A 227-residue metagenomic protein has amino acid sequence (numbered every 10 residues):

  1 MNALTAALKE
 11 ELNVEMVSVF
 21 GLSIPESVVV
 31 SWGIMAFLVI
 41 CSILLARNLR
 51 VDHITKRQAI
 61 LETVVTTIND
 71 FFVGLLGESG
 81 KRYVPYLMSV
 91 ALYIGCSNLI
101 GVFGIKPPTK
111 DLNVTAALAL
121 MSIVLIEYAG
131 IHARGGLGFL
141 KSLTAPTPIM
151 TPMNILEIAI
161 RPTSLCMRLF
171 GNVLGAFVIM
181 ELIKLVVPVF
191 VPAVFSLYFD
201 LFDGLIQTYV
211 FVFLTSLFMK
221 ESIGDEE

Functional and structural regions predicted by a protein language model:
M1-E227: Selective transmembrane helix interface/packing segments
